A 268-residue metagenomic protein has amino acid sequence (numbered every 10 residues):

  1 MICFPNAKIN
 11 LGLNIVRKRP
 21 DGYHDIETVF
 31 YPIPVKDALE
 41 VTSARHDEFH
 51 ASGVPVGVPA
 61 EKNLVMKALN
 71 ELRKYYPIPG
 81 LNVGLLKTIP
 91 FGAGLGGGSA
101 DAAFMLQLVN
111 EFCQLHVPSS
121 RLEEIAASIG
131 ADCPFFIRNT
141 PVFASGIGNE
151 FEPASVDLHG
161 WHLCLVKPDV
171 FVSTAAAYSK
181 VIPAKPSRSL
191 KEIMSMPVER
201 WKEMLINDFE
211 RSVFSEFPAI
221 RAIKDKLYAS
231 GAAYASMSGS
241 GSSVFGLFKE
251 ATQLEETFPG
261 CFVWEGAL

Functional and structural regions predicted by a protein language model:
M1-A93, E111-S120, S155-H159, K167-V170: ATP-binding N-lobe of GHMP and related small-molecule kinases
L11, L39-V41, V65, G98 (+4 more regions): Residue-level signal for inorganic ion chemistry
Y31-P32, A127-S128, P134-I137, A154-H159 (+1 more regions): Solvent-exposed alpha-helices and their adjacent loops that cap or buttress functional pockets in soluble metabolic
R45-V58, M105, A127, P197-I206: Short, basic/glycine-rich phosphate-binding loops at helix/coil junctions that contact nucleotide phosphates
F49, R138-Y234, K249-P259, W264-L268: Conserved, helical-rich catalytic subdomain that frames metal- and/or nucleotide-binding sites in enzyme alpha/beta
G84-C113, A131, A233-F248: Glycine/serine-rich anion-binding loops at beta->alpha junctions that coordinate negatively charged ligand groups
A102, L106-F143: Contiguous, small/hydrophobic- and glycine-enriched helical/loop subdomains that border and often "cap" functional
